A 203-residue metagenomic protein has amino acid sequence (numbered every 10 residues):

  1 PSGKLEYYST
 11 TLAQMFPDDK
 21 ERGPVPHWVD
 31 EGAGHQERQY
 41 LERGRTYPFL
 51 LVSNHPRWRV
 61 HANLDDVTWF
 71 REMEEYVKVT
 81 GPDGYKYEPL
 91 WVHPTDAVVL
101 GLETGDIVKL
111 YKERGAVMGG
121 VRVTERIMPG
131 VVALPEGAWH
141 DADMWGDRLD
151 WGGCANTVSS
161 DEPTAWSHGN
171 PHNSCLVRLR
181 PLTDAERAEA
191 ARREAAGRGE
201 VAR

Functional and structural regions predicted by a protein language model:
P1-E74: Long, low-complexity segments enriched in small/aliphatic residues
L64, T68-R203: Long, contiguous, secondary-structure-rich segments that constitute the structural scaffold of globular domains
